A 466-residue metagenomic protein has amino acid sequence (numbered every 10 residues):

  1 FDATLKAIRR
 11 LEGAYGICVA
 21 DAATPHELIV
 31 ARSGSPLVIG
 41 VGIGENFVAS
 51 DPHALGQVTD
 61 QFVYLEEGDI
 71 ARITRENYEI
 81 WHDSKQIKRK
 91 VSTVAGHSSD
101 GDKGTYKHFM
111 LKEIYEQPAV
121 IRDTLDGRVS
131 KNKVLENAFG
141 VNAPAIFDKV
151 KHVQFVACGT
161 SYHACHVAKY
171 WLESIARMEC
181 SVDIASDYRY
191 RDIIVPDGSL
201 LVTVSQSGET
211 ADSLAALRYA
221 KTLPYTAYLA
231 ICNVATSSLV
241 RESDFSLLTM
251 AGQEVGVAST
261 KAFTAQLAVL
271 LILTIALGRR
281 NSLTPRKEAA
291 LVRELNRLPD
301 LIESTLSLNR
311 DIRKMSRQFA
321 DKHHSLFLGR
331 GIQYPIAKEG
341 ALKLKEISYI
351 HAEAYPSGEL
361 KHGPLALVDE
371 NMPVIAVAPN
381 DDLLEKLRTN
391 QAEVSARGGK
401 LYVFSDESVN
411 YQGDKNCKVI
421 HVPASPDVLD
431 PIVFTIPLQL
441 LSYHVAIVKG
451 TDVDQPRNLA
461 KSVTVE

Functional and structural regions predicted by a protein language model:
F1-K103, K107-H108, E116-K151, Y190 (+3 more regions): Conserved short alpha-helical segments that host acidic/polar catalytic motifs at enzyme active sites
R9, Q117-I121, L125-Q154, A235 (+3 more regions): Active-site phosphate/pyrophosphate-binding segments
A14-E45, M315, A320-E346, D381-L383 (+1 more regions): Acidic/histidine-rich
A20, I29-V30, F62-V63, I70-R72 (+12 more regions): Replace "in large, NTP-powered and nucleic-acid-processing enzymes" with "in large, NTP-powered factors and other
L28, V38-D60, Y64, S186-K221 (+3 more regions): Glycine-rich, anion-gripping cofactor-binding loops and their flanking helix/strand elements in enzyme active sites
V30-I39, Y106-M110, V120-I121, F155 (+5 more regions): Conserved phosphate/anionic-ligand binding catalytic regions in large, soluble enzymes, centered on
K85, M110, G413-K415, S425-E466: Generic C-terminus detector
D148-R297, R330, V377-I420, L441 (+1 more regions): Glycine-rich phosphate-binding loops that contact phosphosugars or nucleotide phosphates
